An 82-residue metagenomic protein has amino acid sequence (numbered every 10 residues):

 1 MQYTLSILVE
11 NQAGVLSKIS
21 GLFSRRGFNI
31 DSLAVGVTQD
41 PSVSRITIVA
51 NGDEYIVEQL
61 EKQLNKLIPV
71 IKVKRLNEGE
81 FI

Functional and structural regions predicted by a protein language model:
M1-I82: A conserved regulatory-domain signal marking ACT and ACT-like small-molecule sensing domains and adjacent regulatory
